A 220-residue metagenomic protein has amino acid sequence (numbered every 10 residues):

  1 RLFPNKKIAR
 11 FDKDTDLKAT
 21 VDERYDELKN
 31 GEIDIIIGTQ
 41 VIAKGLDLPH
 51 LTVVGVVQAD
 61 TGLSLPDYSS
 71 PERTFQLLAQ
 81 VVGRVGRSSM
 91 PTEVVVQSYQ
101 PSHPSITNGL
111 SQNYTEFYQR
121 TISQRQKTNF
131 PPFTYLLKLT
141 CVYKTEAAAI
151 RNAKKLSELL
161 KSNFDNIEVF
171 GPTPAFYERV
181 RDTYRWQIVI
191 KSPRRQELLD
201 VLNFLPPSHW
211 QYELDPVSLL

Functional and structural regions predicted by a protein language model:
L2-L65, Q80-L220: Accessory helical-bundle/CTD segments and flexible terminal tails appended to RecA-like ATPase motors
Y68-F75: Short, conserved loop/turn and helix-capping segments at secondary-structure boundaries that abut family-defining
